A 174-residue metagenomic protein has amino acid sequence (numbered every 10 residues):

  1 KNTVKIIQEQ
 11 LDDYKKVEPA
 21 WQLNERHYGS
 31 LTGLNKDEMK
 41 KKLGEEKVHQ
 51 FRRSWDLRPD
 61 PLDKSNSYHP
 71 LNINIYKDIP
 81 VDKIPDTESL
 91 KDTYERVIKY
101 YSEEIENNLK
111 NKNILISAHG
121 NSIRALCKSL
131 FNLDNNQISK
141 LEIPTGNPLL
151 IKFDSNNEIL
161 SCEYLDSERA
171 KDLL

Functional and structural regions predicted by a protein language model:
K1-N2, Y14, I84, K91-I159: Active-site-adjacent alpha-helix immediately C-terminal to a catalytic or transition-state-stabilizing loop
K1-P70, Y76-D78, K128-K152, L174: Phosphate-coordination/substrate-recognition cap region in phosphate-metabolizing enzymes
P19-A20, A118, A125, A170: A sequence-composition feature that detects small, non-aromatic residues
D78-P85: Inter-lobe coupling/hinge region of RecA-like P-loop helicase motors
S161-E163: Beta-propeller fold detector
E168-L174: Short, cationic low-complexity segments
